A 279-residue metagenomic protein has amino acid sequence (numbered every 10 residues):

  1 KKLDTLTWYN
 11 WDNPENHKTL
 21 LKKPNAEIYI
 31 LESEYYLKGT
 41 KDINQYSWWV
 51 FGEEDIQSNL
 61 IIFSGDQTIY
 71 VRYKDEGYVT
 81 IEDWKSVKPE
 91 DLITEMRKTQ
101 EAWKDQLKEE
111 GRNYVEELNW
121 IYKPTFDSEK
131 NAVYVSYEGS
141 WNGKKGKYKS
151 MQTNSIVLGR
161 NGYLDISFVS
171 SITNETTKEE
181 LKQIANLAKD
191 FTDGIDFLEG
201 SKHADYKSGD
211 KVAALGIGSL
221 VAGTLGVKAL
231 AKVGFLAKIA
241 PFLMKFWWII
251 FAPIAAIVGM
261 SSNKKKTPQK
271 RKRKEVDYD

Functional and structural regions predicted by a protein language model:
E15-L92, K144-Y148, D210-G218: Secretory pathway targeting signatures of secreted, lumenal, and periplasmic proteins
I28, T94, K98-E101, N186-D193: Solvent-exposed, polar/charged alpha-helical surfaces in well-ordered, non-transmembrane soluble domains, broadly
L37, T99-A102, Q106, F191-G194 (+1 more regions): Structured segments of extracytoplasmic/periplasmic soluble domains in secreted or envelope-associated proteins
E53-A132, E138-S140: N-terminal "first-domain core" detector
G65-T68, G111-V212: Short, well-structured beta-strand
R72-Y73, N154, F191, K270-D279: N-terminal leader-region detector that preferentially activates on the first domain or presequence of a protein
A214-D279: C-terminal single-pass membrane-anchor helix
